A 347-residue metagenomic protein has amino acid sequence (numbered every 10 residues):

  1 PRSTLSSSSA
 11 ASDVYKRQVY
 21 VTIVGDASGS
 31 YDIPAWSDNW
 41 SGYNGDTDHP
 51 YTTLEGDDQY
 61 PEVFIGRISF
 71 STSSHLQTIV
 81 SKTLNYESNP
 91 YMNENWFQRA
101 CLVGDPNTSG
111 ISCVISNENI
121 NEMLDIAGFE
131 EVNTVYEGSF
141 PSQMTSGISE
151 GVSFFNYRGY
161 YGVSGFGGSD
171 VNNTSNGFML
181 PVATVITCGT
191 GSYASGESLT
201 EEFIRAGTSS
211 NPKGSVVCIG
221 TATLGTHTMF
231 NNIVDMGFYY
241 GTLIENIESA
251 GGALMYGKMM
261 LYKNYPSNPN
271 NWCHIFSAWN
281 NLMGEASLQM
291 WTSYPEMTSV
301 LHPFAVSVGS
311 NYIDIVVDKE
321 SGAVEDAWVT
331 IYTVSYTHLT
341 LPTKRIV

Functional and structural regions predicted by a protein language model:
P1-A11, Y15, T340-T343, V347: Positively charged, low-complexity/disordered segments
S9-L339: Cysteine-dependent hydrolase recognition
